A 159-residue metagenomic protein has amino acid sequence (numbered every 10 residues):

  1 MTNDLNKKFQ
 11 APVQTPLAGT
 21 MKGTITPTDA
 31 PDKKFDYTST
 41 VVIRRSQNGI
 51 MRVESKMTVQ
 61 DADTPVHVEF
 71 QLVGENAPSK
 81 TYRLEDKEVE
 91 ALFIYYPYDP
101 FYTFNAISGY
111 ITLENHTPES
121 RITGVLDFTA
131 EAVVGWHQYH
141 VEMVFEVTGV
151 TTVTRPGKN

Functional and structural regions predicted by a protein language model:
M1-N159: An extracellular/secretory-lumen and virion-surface interaction module
